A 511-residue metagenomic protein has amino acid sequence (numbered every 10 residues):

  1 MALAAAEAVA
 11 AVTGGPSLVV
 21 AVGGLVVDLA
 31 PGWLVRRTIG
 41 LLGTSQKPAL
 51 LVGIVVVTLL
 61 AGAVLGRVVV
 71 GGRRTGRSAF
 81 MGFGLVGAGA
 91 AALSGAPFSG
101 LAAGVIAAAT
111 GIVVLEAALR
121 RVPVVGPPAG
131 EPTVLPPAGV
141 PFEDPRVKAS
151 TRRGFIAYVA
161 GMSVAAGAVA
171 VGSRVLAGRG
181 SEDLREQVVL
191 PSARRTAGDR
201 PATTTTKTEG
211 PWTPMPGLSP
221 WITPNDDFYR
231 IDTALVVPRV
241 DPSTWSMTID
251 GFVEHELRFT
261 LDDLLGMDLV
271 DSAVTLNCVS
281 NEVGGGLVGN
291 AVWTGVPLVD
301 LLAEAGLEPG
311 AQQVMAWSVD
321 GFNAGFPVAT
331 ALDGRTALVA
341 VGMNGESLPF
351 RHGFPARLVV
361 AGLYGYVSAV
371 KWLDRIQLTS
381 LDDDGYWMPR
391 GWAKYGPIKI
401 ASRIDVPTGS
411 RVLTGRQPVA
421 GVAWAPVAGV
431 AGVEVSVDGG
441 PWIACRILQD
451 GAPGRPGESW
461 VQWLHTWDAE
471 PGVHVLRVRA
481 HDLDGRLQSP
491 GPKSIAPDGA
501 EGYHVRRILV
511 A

Functional and structural regions predicted by a protein language model:
M1-T13: N-terminal signal-anchor transmembrane alpha helix
P16, A49, L59, G95-F98 (+3 more regions): Structured, non-membrane catalytic/scaffold regions adjacent to prosthetic-group chemistry
P16-L41: Extracytosolic (periplasmic/ER-lumenal) interhelical loops and adjacent juxtamembrane/interface segments of multi-pass
T44-G66: Hydrophobic alpha-helical transmembrane segments
A63-R77, G111-E131, S150, R174-R179: Cytoplasmic membrane-interface segments at the C-terminal ends of transmembrane helices
R74-A91, G154-A157: Transmembrane alpha-helical segments of multi-pass membrane proteins
G82-A149: Secretory targeting signals
F142-S163: N-terminal secretory signal peptides and thylakoid transit peptides that target proteins across membranes
